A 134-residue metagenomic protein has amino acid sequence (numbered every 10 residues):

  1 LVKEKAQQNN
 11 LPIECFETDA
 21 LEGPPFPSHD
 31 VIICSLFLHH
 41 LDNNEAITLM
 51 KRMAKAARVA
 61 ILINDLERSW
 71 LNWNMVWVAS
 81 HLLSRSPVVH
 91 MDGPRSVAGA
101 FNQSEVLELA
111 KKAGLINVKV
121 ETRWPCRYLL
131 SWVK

Functional and structural regions predicted by a protein language model:
L1-G23: Class I SAM-dependent methyltransferase SAM/SAH-binding core
P12-E14, D30, V118: Short, conserved active-site loop motifs that form the nucleotide-linked donor/cofactor pocket
E22-P27, N43: Short conserved loop adjoining the S-adenosyl-L-methionine
I33-C34: A conserved beta-strand element that flanks and buttresses the S-adenosyl-L-methionine
F37: Hydrophobic adenine-recognition pocket in adenosine-nucleotide-binding enzymes
M50-R68: Conserved beta-strand signature within the Rossmann-like core of class I S-adenosyl-L-methionine
L66-K119: C-terminal alpha-helical "lid/dimerization" subdomain adjacent to the S-adenosyl-L-methionine
Y128-K134: C-terminal lobe and adjacent flexible extensions of AdoMet/dcAdoMet transferase-like proteins
